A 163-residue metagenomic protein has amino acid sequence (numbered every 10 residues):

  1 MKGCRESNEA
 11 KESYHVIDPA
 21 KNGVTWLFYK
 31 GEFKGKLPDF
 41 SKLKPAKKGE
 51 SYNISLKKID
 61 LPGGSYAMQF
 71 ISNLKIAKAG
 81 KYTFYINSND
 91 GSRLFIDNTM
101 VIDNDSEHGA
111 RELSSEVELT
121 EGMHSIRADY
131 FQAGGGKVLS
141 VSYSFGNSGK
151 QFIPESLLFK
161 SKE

Functional and structural regions predicted by a protein language model:
G3-T83, N87-E163: Extracellular/secretory pathway-exposed regions associated with glycan biology
